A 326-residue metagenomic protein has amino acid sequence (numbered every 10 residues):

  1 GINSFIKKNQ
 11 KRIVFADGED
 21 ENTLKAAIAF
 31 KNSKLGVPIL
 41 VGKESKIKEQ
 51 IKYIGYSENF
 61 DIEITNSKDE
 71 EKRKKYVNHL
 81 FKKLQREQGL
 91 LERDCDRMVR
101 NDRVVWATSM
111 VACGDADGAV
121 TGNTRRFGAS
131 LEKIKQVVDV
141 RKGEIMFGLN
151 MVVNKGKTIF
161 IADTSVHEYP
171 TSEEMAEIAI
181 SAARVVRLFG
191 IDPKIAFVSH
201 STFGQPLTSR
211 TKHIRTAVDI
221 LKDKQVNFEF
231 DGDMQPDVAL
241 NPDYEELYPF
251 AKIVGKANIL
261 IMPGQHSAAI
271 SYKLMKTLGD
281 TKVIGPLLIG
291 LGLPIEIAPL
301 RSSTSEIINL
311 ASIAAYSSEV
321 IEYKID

Functional and structural regions predicted by a protein language model:
G1-D326: Anion-binding alpha/beta catalytic cores of soluble intermediary-metabolism enzymes, centered on
